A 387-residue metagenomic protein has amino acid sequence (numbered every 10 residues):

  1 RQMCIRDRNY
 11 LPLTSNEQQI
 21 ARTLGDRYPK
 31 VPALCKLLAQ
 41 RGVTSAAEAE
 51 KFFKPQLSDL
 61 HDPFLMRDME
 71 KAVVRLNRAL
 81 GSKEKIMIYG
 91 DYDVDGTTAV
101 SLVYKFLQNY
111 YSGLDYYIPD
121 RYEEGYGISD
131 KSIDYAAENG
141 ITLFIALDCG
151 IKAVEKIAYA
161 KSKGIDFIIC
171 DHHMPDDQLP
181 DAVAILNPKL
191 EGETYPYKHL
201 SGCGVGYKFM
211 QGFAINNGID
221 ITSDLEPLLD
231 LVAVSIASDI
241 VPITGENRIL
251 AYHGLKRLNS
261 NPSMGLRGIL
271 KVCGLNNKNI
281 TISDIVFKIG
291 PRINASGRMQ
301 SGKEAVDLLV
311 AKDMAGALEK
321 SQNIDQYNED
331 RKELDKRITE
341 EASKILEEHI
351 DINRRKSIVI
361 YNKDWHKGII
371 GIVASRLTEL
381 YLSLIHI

Functional and structural regions predicted by a protein language model:
R1, D181, S383: Change "...and in nucleic-acid phosphodiester-cleaving endonucleases..." to "...and in nucleic-acid processing enzymes
R1-I5, I387: Short, small-residue-biased leader/transition segments that mark boundaries at the very start of proteins
R8, L186, M299: Short clusters of hydrophobic/aromatic residues that line enzyme substrate/ligand-binding pockets
N9-D26: Extended, non-catalytic structural segments that build the interaction scaffolds of large macromolecular assemblies
R22-L143, K163-G164, I215-I385: Hydrophobic helix-and-loop "lid/oligomerization" segment in the mid-to-C-terminal part of catalytic domains
L102, P180-G218, L225-A237: Short alpha-helices
L102, Y110-I169, M174-S201: Hydrophobic, small-residue-rich alpha-helical packing segments that form membrane-like cores
S132, K156-Y159, V205-F209, L250-H253: Alpha-helical scaffold elements adjacent to nucleotide-binding pockets in ATP/GTP-utilizing enzyme cores
